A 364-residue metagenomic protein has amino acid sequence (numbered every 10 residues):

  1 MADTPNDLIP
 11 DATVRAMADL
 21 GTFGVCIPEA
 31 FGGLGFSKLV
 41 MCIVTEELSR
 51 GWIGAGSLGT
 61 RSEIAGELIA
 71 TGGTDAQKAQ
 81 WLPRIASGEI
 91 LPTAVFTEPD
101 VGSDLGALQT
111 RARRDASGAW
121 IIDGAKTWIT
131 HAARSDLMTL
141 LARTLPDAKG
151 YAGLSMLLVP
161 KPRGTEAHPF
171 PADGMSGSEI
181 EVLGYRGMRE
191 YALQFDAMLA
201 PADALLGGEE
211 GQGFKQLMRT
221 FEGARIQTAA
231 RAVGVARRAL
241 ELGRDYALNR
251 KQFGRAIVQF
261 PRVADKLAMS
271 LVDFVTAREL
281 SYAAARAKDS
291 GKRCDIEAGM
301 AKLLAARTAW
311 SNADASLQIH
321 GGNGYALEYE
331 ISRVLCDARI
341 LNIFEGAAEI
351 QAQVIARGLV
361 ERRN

Functional and structural regions predicted by a protein language model:
M1-G51, A55-G56, T60, G72-G73 (+7 more regions): Alpha-helical interface subdomain recognition
G21, V44-S49, A142, V159-R163 (+1 more regions): Short Ser/Thr-interspersed hydrophobic loop/turn segments at strand-loop and sheet-helix junctions that line or gate
L58, I85, D100-S103, W128-H131 (+2 more regions): Short Gly/Pro-enriched turn/cap motifs at secondary-structure boundaries
G88-F96, L141: A short, Trp-centered hydrophobic/proline-enriched beta-strand micro-motif
T110-R113: A structural signal for short hydrophobic beta-strand segments in well-ordered beta-sheet cores
A119, D123-M175: A short core secondary-structure module
T165-A197: Flexible, small-/acidic-enriched active-site or ligand-binding loops
D196-K215: Long, acidic (Asp/Glu-rich), low-complexity accessory segments flanking structured domains
